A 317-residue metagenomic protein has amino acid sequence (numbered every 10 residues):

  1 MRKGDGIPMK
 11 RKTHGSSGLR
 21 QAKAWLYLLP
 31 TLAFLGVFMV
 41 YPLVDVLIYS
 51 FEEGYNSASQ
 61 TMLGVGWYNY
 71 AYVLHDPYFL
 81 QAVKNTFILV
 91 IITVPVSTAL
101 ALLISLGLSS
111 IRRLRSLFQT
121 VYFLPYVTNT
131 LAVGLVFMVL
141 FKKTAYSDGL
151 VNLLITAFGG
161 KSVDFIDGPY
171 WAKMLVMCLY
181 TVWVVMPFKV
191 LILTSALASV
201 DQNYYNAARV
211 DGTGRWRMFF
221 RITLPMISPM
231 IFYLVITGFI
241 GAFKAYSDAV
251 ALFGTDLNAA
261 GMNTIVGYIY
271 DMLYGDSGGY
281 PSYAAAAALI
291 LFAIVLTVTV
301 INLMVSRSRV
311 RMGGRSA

Functional and structural regions predicted by a protein language model:
M1-L19: Short, Lys/Arg-rich, polar N-terminal cytosolic tail immediately upstream of the first transmembrane signal-anchor
R20-A317: A structural signal for multi-pass alpha-helical bundles of membrane permease subunits that mediate small-molecule
